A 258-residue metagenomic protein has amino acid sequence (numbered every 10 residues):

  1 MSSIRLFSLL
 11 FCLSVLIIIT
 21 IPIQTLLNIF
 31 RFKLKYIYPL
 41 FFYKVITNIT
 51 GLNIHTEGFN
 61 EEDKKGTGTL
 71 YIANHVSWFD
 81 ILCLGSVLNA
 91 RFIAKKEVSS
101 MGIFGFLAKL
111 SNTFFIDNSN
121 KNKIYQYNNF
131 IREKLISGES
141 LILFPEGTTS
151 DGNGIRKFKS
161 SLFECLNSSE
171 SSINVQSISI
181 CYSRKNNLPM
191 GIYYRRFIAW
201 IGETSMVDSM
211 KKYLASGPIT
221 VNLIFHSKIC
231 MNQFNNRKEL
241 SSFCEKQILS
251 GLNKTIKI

Functional and structural regions predicted by a protein language model:
S3-I29: A hydrophobic membrane-anchoring feature enriched in long, contiguous, low-charge segments that mark signal-anchor
T20-L40, N48-T50, K65-K121: Catalytic core of membrane glycerolipid acyltransferases/transacylases, capturing the structured, soluble-facing
G58-K65, F130-L135: Short amphipathic alpha-helix with an adjacent loop that forms part of the alpha/beta core around
T67-A73, E139-P145, I173: Generic beta-sheet signal
F104, G152-N235: A cross-family acyltransferase "interaction/gating" segment
F114-S140: A membrane-cytosol interface segment of integral membrane proteins
I131-R132, E139-L141, P145-F158: Soluble extracytoplasmic domains of inner/organellar membrane proteins
P218-I258: A cross-taxonomic marker for long C-terminal extensions/tails that follow the last structured domain
